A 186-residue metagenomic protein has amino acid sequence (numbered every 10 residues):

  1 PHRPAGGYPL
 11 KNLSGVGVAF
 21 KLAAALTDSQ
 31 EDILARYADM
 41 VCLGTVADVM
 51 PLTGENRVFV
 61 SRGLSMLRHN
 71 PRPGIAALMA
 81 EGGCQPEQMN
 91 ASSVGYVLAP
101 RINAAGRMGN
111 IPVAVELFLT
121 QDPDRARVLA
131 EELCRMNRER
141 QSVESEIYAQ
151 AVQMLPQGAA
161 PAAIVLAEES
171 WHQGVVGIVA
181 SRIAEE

Functional and structural regions predicted by a protein language model:
P1-V46: Short alpha-helices
T27-E186: Hydrophobic helix-and-loop "lid/oligomerization" segment in the mid-to-C-terminal part of catalytic domains
